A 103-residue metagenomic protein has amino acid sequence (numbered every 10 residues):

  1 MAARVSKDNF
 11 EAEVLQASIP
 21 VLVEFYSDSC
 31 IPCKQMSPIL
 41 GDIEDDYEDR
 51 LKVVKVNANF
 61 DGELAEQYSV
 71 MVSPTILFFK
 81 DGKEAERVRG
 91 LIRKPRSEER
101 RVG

Functional and structural regions predicted by a protein language model:
A3-P20: A short beta-strand-turn-helix
R4-S6, F25, S37-E44, E48-E63 (+1 more regions): Thiol-based oxidoreductase modules, predominantly thioredoxin-like and allied folds used for disulfide exchange
S18-I19, Y26-S29, V72: Short pre-active-site segment immediately N-terminal to redox-active cysteine/selenocysteine motifs in thiol-based
L22, L40, P74-V88: A short, hydrophobic beta-strand/beta-hairpin element that forms part of a small beta-sheet core
S29-M36: Short, thiol/selenol-centered motifs that function as redox-active sites or metal-ligating centers
Q67-M71: A short glycine-leucine-enriched loop at secondary-structure breakpoints that most characteristically corresponds
R93-P95: Conserved two-component signaling phosphotransfer/partner-docking surface
E99-G103: Conserved small/polar residues in nucleotide/adenosyl-binding loops
